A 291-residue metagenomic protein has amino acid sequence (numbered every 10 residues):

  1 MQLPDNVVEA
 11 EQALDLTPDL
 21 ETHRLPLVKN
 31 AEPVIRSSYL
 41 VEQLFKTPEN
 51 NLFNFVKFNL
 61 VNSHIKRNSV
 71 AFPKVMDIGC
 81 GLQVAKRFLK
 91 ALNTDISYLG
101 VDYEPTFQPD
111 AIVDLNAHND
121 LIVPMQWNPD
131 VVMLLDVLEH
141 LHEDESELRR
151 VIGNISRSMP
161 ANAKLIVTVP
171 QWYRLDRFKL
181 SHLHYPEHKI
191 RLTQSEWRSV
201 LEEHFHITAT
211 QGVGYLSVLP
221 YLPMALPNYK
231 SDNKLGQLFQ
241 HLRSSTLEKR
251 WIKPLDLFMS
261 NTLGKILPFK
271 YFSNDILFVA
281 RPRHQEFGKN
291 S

Functional and structural regions predicted by a protein language model:
Q2-W127, M133-L135, L148-I152, K270-F278 (+1 more regions): Conserved N-terminal segment of class I S-adenosyl-L-methionine
Q83, H142-S146, R177: Short N-terminal helix/helix-N-cap motif within the alpha/beta-hydrolase-1
D136-H140: Short catalytic micro-motifs in class I SAM-dependent methyltransferases
R149-K164: A short glycine-rich, Lys/Arg-flanked "PGG" loop and its adjoining helix->strand segment in the class I
L165-I190: Short, glycine-/aromatic-enriched active-site segment of Class I SAM-dependent methyltransferases
K189-H204: Short alpha-helix
G212-S291: A C-terminal cap/extension of S-adenosyl-L-methionine-dependent methyltransferases that defines the acceptor-substrate
